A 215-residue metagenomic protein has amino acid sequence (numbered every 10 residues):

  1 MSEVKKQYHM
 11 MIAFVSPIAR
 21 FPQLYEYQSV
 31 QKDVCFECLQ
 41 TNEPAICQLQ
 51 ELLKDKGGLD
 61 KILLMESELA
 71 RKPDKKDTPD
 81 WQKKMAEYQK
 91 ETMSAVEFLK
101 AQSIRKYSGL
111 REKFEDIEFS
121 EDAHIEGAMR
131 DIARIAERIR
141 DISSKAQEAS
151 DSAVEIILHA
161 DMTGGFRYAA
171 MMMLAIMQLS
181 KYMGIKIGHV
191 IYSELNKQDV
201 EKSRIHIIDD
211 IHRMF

Functional and structural regions predicted by a protein language model:
M1-I157, Q178-F215: Long, low-complexity, Lys/Arg-enriched
A123-I125, M162-A170: Acidic, metal-coordinating catalytic cores used for nucleic-acid/nucleotide bond scission and strand-transfer chemistry
R167-M183: Short Gly/Thr/Asp-enriched flexible loops that form oxyanion-binding sites at enzyme active sites
